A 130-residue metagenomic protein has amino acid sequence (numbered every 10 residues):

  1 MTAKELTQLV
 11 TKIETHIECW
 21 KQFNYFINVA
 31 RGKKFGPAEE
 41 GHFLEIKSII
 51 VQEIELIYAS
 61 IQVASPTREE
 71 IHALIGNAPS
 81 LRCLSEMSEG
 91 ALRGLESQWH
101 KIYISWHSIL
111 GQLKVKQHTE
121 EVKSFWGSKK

Functional and structural regions predicted by a protein language model:
M1-K130: Conserved non-transmembrane functional hotspots
